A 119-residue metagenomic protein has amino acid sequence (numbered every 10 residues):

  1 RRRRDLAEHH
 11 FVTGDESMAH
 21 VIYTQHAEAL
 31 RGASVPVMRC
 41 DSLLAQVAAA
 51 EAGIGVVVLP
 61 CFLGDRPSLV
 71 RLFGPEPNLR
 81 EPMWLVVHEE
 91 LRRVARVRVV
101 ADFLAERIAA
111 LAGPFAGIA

Functional and structural regions predicted by a protein language model:
R1-W84, E106-A119: C-terminal regulatory
M83-A95: A bilobed periplasmic-binding-protein/Venus flytrap-type ligand-binding module shared by bacterial periplasmic
R92-E106: Short amphipathic alpha-helical coupling segments at ligand-binding clamshell hinges and other catalytic/signaling
